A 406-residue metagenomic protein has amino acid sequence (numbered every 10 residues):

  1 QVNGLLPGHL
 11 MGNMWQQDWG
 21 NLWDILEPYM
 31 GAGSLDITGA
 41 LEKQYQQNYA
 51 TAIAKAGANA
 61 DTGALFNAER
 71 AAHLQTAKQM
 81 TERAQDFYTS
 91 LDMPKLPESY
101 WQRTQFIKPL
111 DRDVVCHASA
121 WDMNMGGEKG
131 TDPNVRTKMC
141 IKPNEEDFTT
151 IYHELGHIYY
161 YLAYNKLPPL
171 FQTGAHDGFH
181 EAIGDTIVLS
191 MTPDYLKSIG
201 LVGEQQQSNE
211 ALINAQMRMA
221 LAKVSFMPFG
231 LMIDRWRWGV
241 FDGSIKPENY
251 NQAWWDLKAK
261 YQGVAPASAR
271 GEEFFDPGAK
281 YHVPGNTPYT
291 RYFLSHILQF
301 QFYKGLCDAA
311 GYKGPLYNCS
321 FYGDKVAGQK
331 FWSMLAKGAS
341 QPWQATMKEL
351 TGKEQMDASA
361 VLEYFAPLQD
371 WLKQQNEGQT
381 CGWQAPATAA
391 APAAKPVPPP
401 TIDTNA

Functional and structural regions predicted by a protein language model:
N3-L65, L74-D86, L96, F106-H117 (+6 more regions): C-terminal, non-catalytic "cap/extension" segments appended to globular domains
Q102-V115, Q172-I183: Beta-rich nucleic-acid/ligand-interaction surfaces
T104, K138-C140, I158-Y161: Generic beta-strand/beta-sheet core signal
D132-Y152: Short pre-active-site segment immediately N-terminal to the catalytic Zn-binding motif
R136-K138, P168-A175, A215-L221, K280-P284: Short beta-alpha connecting loops at secondary-structure transitions that line or flank enzyme active sites
L155-L170, I187, M191: Catalytic Zn2+-binding segment of zinc metalloproteases
G174-L212: Post-HExxH zinc-binding segment in Zn-dependent metallohydrolases
